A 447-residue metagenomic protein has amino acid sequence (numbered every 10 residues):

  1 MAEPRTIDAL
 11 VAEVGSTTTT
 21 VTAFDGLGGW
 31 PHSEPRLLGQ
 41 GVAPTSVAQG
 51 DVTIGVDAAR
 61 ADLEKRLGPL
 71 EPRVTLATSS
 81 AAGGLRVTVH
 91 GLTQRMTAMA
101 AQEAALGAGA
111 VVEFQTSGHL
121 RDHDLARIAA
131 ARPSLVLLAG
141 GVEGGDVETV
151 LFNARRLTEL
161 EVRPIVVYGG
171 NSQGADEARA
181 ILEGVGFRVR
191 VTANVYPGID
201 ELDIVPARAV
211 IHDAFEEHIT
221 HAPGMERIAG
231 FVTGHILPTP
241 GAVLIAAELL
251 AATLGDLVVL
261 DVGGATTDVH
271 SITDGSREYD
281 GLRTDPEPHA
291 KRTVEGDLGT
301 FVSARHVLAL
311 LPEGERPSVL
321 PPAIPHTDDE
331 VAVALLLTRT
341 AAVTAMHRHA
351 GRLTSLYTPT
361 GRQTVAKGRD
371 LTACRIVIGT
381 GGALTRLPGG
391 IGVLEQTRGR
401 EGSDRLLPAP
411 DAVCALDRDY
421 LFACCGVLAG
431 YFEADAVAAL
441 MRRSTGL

Functional and structural regions predicted by a protein language model:
M1-V11, L27-W30, E34, Q40-D256 (+5 more regions): Nucleotide/phosphate-binding catalytic cleft detector across ATP-hydrolyzing and phosphate-transferring enzymes
L10-T20, S80, D261-T267, V377-T380: Asp-based phosphoryl-transfer active-site loop
A12, S16-D51, A108-V111, D280-A304: Short glycine-rich, Thr/Ser-proximal phosphate-binding strand/loop in the N-terminal lobe of ATP-dependent enzymes
A23-L27, G91, S271-T273: Residue-level signal for short segments within beta-strands and strand-turn junctions of well-structured beta-sheet
E34-P35, A43, D256-G314, I391-C414: Glycine-rich phosphate-binding loop of actin/hexokinase-like ATP-binding domains
I272-G275, T300, A304, T344-G351 (+1 more regions): Short, well-ordered loop/turn and helix-capping segments at boundaries between secondary-structure elements and domains
A304-T360: A glycine- and small/hydrophobic-rich beta-loop-beta segment that serves as a flexible "lid/hinge" or phosphate-binding
